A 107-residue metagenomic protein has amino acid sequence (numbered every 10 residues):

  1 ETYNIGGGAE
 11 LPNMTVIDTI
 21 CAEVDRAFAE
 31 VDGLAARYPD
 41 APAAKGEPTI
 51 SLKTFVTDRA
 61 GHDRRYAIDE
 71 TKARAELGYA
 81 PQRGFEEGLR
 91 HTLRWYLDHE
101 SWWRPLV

Functional and structural regions predicted by a protein language model:
E1-V107: C-terminal substrate-binding subdomain of Rossmann-fold SDR/epimerase-dehydratase oxidoreductases
